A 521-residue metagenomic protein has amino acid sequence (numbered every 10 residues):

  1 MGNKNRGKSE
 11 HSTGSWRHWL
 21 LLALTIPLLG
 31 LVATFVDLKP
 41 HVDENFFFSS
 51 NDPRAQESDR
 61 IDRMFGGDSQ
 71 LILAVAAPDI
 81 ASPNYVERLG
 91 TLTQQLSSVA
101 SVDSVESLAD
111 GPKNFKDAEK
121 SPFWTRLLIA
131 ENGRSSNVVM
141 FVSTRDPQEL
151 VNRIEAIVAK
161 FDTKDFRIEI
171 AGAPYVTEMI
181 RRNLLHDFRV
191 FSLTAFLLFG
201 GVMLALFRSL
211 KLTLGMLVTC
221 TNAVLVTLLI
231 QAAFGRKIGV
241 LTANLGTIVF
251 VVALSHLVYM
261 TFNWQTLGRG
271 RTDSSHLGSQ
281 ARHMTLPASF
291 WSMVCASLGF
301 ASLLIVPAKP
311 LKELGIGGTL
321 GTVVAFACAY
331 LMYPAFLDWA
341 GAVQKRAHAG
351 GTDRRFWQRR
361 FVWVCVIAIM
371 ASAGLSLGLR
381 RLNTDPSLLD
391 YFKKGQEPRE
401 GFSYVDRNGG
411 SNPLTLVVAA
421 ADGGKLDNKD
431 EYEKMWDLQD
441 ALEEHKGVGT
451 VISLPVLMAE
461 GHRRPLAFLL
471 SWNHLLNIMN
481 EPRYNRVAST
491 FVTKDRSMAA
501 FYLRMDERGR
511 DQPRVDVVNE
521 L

Functional and structural regions predicted by a protein language model:
M1-V42, R145-P386: Membrane-embedded transmembrane helical bundles of large multi-pass transporters/channels
H41-V102, K425-L426, D430-Y432: Juxtamembrane extramembrane loops of integral membrane proteins
F47, Q70, R360-I478: Juxtamembrane segments of multi-pass membrane proteins
R63, E87, D117-L210, M479-L521: Extracytoplasmic
S69-L71, S101, R134-S136, K164-F166 (+3 more regions): Envelope-exposed proteins and targeting segments
Q70, A100-F115, K164-A173, K446-V456: Short beta-strand elements
V75-P83, V139-P147, G172-T177, L389-G395 (+3 more regions): Structural beta->alpha junctions
A109-N132, V417-L521: Hydrophobic segments of polytopic membrane proteins
